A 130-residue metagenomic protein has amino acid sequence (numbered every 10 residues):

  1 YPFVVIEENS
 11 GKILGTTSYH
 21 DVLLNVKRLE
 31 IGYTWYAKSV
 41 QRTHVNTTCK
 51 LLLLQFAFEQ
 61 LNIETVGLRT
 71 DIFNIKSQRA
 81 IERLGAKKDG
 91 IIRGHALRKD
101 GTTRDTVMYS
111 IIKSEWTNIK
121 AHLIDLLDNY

Functional and structural regions predicted by a protein language model:
Y1-T43, F56, Q60, T102-Y130: GNAT-family acyltransferases
R42-F56, R79: Conserved acetyl-CoA-binding loop-helix of GNAT-fold acetyltransferases
T47, T70, T106: Ser/Thr-centric signal marking residues that sit in or immediately flank functional binding/regulatory motifs
E59-R69: Conserved GNAT acetyl-CoA-binding A-motif
L68-Q78: Conserved beta-strand-loop-alpha-helix junction that forms the acyl-donor binding cleft
R69, K87-G101: Conserved catalytic-core motifs of GNAT/GCN5-like acyltransferases
Q78-R79, G101-T103: Short secondary-structure transition/capping segments
